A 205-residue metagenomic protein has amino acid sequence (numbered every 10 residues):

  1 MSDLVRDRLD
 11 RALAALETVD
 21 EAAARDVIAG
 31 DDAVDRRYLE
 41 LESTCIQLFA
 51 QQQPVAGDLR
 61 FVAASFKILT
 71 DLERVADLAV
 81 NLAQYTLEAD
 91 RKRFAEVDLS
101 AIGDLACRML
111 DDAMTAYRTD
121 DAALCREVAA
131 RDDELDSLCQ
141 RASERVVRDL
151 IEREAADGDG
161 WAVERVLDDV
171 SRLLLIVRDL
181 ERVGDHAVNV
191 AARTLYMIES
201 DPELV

Functional and structural regions predicted by a protein language model:
M1-V205: Cytosolic, long alpha-helical scaffolding segments
